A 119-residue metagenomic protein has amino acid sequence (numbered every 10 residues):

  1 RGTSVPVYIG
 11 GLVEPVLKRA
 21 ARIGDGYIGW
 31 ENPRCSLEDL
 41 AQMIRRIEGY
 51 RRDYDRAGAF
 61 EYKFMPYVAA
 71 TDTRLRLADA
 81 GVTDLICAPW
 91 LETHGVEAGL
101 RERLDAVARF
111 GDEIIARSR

Functional and structural regions predicted by a protein language model:
R1-R119: Active-site-adjacent structural elements that line small-molecule/cofactor binding pockets in enzymes
